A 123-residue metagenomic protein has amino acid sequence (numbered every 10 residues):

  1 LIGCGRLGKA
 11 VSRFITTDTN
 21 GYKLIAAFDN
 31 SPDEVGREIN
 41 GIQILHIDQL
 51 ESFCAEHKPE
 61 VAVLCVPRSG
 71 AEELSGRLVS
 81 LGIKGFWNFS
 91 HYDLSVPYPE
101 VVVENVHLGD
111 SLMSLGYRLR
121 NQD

Functional and structural regions predicted by a protein language model:
L1-S31: Glycine-rich adenosine-cofactor-binding loop
S12-F14, I39, L74: A short secondary-structure junction signal
N20-K23, N40, P99: Residue-level signal for beta-strand positions within conserved beta-sheet cores that form or flank
E34-R37: A glycine-biased structural micro-motif
Q43-Q122: Phosphate-bearing ligand-interacting subdomains that bind or position ATP/ADP/UDP/GDP/NAD(P) or nucleotide-linked
